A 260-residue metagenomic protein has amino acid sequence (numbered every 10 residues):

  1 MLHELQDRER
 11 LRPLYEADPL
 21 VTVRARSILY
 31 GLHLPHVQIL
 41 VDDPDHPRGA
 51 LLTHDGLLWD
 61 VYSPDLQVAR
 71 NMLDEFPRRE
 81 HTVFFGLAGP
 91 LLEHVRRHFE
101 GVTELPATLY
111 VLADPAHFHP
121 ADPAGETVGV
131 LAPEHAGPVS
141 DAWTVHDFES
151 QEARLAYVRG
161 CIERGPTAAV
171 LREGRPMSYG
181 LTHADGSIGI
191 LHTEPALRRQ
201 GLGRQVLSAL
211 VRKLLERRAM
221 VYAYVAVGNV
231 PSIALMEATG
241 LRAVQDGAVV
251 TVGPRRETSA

Functional and structural regions predicted by a protein language model:
M1-V23, A116-E152: Short amphipathic alpha-helix that is part of the acyltransferase structural core
H3, R12-V83, R172, M177-I190 (+1 more regions): Conserved donor-binding loop and adjoining core beta-sheet/short helix segment in diverse acyl/aminoacyl transferases
H36-V37, D43-E126, V130, A248-T251: Acyl-donor-binding surface of acyltransferase catalytic domains
Q67-L73, R199-L215, V230-A238: Conserved acetyl-CoA-binding loop-helix of GNAT-fold acetyltransferases
R78-G89, L214-A226: Conserved GNAT acetyl-CoA-binding A-motif
P90-V102, R204, V227-Q245: Conserved active-site alpha-helix within GNAT-family acetyltransferase domains
P138-T193: A mid-sequence, solvent-exposed acidic-amphipathic segment
A238-A260: …primarily DNA-binding HTH/wHTH and HhH modules…
